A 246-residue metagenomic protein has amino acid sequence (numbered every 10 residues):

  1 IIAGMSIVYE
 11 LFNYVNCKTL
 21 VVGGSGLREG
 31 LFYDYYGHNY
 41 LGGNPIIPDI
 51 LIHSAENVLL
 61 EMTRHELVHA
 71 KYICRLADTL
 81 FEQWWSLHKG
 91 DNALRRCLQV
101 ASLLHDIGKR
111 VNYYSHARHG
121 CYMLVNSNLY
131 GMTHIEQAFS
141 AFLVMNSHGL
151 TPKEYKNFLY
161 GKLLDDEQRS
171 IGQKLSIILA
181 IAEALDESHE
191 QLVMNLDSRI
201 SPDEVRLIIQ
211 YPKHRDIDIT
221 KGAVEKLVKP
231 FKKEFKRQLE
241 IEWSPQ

Functional and structural regions predicted by a protein language model:
I1-I181, L185-H189, P202-D203: Helical "lid/coupling" subdomains associated with nucleotide-phosphate turnover
K18, E234-Q246: A short amphipathic beta-strand at an alpha->beta junction
S102, I209-Y211, W243: Flexible glycine-/small-residue-rich
E187-V193, K232-R237: Short secondary-structure junctions
L192-E204: Short edge beta-strands and adjacent turn/loop segments
D203-L207, L239: Hydrophobic beta-strand segments of well-ordered beta-sheets in folded domains
L207-V224: A short interface-forming secondary-structure element
P212, V224, V228, E234-K236: C-terminal accessory domains/tails appended to large, multi-domain proteins
